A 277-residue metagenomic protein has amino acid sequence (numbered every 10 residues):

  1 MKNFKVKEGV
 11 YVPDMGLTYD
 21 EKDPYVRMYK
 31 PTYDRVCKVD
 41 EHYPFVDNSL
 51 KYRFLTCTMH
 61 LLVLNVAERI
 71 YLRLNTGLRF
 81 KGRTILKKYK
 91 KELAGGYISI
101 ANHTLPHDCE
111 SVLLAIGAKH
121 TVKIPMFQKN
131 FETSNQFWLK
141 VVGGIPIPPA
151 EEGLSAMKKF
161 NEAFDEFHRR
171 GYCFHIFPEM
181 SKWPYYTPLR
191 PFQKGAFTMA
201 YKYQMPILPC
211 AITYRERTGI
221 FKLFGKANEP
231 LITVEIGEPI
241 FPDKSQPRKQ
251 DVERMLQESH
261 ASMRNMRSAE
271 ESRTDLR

Functional and structural regions predicted by a protein language model:
K2-I98, H103, H107-S111, G143: Membrane-anchoring hydrophobic helices of lipid-metabolizing enzymes
L64, Q204, S259-H260: Short, hydrophobic/amphipathic alpha-helical packing segments that form internal helix faces or helix-helix interfaces
I70, I116, F164-F167, M263 (+1 more regions): Hydrophobic, Leu/Ile/Phe/Ala-enriched alpha-helical segments that form helix-helix packing faces
G77-Q250: Soluble catalytic domains of membrane acyltransferases
D251-M255: Short amphipathic alpha-helical coupling segments at ligand-binding clamshell hinges and other catalytic/signaling
L256-R277: Charged, glycine-interspersed solvent-exposed loop segments at helix/strand-loop junctions that cap or gate access
